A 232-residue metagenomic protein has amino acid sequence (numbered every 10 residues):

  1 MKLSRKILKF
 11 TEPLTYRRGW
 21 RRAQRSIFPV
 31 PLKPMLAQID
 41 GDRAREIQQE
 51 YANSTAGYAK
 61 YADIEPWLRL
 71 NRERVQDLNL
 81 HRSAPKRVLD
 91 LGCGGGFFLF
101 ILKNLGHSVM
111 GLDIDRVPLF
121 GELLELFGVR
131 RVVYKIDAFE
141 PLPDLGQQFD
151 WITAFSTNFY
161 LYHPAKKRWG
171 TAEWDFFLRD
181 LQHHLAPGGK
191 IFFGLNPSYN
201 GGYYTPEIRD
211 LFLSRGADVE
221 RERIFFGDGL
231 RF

Functional and structural regions predicted by a protein language model:
I64-P85: Conserved alpha-helix/loop element of class I SAM-dependent methyltransferases that forms part of the SAM/SAH-binding
P85-G94: Conserved class I S-adenosyl-L-methionine
G95-L105: Conserved SAM-binding loop of SAM-dependent methyltransferases across substrates and taxa, primarily the Class I
G128-F139: Conserved SAM-binding strand-loop segment of SAM-dependent methyltransferases
L142-I152: A short acidic, Gly/Pro-enriched loop at the edge of an enzyme's catalytic core that lines a small-molecule cofactor
W151-T171: A short SAM/SAH-binding and catalytic strip from SAM-dependent methyltransferases
R168-P187: A short glycine-rich, Lys/Arg-flanked "PGG" loop and its adjoining helix->strand segment in the class I
G188-L195: Conserved beta-strand signature within the Rossmann-like core of class I S-adenosyl-L-methionine
